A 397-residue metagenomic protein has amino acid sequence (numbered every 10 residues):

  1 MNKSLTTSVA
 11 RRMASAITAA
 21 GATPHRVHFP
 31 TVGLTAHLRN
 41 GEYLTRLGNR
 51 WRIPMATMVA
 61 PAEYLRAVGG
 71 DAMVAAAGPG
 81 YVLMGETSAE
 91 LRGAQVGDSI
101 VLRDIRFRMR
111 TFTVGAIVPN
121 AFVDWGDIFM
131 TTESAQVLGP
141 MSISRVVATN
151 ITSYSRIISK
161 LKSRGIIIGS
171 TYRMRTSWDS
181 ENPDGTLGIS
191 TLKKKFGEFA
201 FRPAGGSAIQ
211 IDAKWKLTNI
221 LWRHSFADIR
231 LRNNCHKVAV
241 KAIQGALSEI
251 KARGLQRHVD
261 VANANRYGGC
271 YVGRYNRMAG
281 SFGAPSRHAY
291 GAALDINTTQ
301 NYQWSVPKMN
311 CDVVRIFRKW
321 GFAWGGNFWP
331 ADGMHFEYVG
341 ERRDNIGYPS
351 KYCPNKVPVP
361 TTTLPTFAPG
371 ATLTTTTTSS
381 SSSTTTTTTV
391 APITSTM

Functional and structural regions predicted by a protein language model:
M1-L38: Membrane-proximal extracellular/periplasmic loop immediately following the first transmembrane helix
N2-K3, G78-P79, V146, S225-K237 (+2 more regions): Second-shell loop/turn segments in exported
V9, V32-W178: Basic-flanked hydrophobic alpha-helices used for secretion and membrane insertion
A10-I17, I157-G165, K308-R318: Short amphipathic alpha-helices in soluble, non-transmembrane regions that often serve as interface/regulatory elements
I167-L192, V357-M397: N-terminal low-complexity, Pro/Thr-rich disordered segments that flank secretion/membrane-targeting signals
K195-A262: Active-site acidic/histidine clusters and adjacent loop/turn architecture that either coordinate catalytic ions
L247-A289: Active-site-adjacent loop/helix surface patches within enzyme catalytic domains that shape the substrate-binding cleft
A279-T374, T394-M397: Catalytic cores and adjacent binding grooves of peptidoglycan-active enzymes
